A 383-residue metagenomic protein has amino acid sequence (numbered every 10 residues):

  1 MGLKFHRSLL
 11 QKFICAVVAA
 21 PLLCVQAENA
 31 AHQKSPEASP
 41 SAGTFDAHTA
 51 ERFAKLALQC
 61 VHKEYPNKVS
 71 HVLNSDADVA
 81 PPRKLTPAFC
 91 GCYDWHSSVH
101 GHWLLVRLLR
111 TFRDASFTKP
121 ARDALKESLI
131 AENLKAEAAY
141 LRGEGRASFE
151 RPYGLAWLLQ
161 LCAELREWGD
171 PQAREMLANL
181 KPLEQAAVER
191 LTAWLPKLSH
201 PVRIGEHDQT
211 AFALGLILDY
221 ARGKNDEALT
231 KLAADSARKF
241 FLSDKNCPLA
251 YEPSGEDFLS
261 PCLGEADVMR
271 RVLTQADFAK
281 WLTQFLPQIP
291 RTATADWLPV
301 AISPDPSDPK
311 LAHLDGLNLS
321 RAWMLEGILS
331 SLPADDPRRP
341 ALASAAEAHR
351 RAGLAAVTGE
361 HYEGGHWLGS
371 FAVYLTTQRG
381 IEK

Functional and structural regions predicted by a protein language model:
M1-L9: N-terminal secretory signal peptides that target proteins for export/translocation
K12-C24: Bacterial N-terminal signal peptides
C24-S35: Signal peptide processing junction and immediate N-terminal pro/mature segment of secreted/exported proteins
K34-C90: Low-complexity, Ser/Thr/Pro/Gly-enriched N-terminal "stalk/linker" regions
E37-F45, K55-Q59, V99-A115, A156-Q172 (+4 more regions): Well-ordered alpha-helical scaffold segments within catalytic/enzyme domains
A42-A47, P82-V99, A139-A156, K197-T210 (+4 more regions): Solvent-exposed loop and edge beta-strand segments that line ligand/cofactor-binding and catalytic clefts
K84-P87, V99, L108-A221: Extended ligand-binding groove/face enriched in aromatic
G223-H361: Long, repeat-rich segments with strong aromatic
